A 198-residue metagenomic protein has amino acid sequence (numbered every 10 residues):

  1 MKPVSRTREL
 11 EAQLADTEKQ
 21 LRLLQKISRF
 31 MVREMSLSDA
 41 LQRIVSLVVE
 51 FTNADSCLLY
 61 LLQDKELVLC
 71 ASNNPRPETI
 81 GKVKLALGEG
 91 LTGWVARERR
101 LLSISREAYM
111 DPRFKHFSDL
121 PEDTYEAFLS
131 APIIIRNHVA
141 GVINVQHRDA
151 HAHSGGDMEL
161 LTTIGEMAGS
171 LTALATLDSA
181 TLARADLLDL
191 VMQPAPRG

Functional and structural regions predicted by a protein language model:
M1-R33, S38, A140, L171-R197: Signal-transmission linkers at sensory-effector interfaces
Q25, R33-C70, T79, R197-G198: Helix-loop-beta substructure at the N-terminus of cytosolic sensory domains that couple signal/ligand detection
L62, E78-H116: Regulatory sensory and allosteric helical modules in signal-transduction proteins and certain transcription factors
E66, I134-V139, R148, A175: Flexible loop/coil segments at beta-strand boundaries within sensory signal-transduction domains
P75, V142-H151: Short beta-strand-to-loop transition segments that serve as allosteric relay/switch motifs in sensory/regulatory domains
P77-E78, S105-A127, H147, L190: Signal-transducing coupling segments at domain and membrane junctions
E126-I134: A short, aliphatic-rich beta-strand micro-motif
T162-G169: Allosteric cytosolic regulatory segments
